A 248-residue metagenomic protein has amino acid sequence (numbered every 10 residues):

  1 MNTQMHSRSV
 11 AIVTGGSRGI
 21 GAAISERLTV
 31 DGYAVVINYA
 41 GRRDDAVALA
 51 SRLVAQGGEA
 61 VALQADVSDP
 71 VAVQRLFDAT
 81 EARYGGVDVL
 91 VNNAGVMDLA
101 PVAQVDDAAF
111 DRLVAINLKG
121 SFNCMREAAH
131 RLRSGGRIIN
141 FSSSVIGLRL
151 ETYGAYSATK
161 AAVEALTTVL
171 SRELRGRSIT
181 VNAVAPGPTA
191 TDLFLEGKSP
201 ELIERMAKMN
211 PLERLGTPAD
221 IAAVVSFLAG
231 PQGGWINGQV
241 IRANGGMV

Functional and structural regions predicted by a protein language model:
S17-R18: Conserved glycine-rich cofactor-binding loop
D31-A48: Conserved glycine-rich Rossmann-like NAD(P)H-binding loop of the short-chain dehydrogenase/reductase
M97, V105, R149-S157, V169: Active-site loop-to-helix junction immediately N-terminal to the catalytic Tyr of the SDR YXXXK motif in Rossmann-fold
P101-V102, D106-V114, F194, L202 (+1 more regions): Substrate-binding pocket helix/loop in short-chain dehydrogenase/reductase
M125, T159: Active-site helix of classical SDR
H130, R172-G176, G234: Alpha-helical segment proximal to the catalytic Tyr-Lys
L148, K208, S226, N237-V248: Short C-terminal tail/terminal secondary-structure segment of NAD(P)H-dependent dehydrogenase/reductase domains
